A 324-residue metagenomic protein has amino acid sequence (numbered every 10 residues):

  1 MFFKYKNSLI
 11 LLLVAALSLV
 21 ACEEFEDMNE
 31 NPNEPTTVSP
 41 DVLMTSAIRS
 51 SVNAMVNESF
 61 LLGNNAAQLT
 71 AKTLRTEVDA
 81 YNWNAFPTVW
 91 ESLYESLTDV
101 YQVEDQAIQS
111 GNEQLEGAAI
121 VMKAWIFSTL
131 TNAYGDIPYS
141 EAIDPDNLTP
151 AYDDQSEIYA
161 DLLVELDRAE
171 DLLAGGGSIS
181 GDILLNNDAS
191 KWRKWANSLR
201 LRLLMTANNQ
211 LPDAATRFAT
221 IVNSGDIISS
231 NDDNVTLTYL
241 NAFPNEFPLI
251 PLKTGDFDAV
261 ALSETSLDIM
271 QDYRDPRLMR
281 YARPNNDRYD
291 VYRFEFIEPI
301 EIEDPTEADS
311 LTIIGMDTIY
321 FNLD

Functional and structural regions predicted by a protein language model:
F2-F3, C22-F86, E91-Y94, Q102 (+1 more regions): Membrane-proximal, proline-rich intrinsically disordered regions
F3-K4, T318: Intrinsic low-complexity, intrinsically disordered segments enriched in polar/basic residues
Y5-L12: Sec-dependent signal peptide recognition, specifically the positively charged N-region followed immediately by
D41, A71-D324: Structured, solvent-exposed acidic/aromatic patches
